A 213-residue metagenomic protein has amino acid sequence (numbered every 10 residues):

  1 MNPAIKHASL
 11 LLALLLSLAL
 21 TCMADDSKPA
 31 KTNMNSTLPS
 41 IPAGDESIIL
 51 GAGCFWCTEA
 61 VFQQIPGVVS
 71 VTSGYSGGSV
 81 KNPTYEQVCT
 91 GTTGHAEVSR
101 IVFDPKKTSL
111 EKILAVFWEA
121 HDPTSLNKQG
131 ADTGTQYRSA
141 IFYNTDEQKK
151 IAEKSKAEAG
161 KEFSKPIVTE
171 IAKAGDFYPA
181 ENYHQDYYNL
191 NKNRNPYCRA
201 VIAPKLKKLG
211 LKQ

Functional and structural regions predicted by a protein language model:
N2-I5, L15, L20-Q213: Flexible coil/turn and secondary-structure edge motifs
H7-L11: Alpha-helical transmembrane segments
